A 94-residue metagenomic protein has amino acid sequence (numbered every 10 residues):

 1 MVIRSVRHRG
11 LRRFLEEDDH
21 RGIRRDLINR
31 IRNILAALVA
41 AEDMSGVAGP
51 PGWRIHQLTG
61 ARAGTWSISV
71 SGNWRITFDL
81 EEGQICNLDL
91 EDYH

Functional and structural regions predicted by a protein language model:
M1, R9-G10, D18, E42 (+2 more regions): Residue-level signal for pocket-adjacent positions within structured domains
M1-I34: Arg/Lys-rich, positively charged N-terminal/basic patches that mediate binding to nucleic acids
E16, D43, G83: Residue-level marker of positions within ordered structural domains that often coincide with functionally constrained
R24-P51: Short, solvent-exposed, low-complexity loop/linker segments
E42-W66: A short, surface-exposed loop/turn module that caps and links secondary-structure elements
T59, W66-H94: Enriched for short, Lys/Arg-rich terminal
